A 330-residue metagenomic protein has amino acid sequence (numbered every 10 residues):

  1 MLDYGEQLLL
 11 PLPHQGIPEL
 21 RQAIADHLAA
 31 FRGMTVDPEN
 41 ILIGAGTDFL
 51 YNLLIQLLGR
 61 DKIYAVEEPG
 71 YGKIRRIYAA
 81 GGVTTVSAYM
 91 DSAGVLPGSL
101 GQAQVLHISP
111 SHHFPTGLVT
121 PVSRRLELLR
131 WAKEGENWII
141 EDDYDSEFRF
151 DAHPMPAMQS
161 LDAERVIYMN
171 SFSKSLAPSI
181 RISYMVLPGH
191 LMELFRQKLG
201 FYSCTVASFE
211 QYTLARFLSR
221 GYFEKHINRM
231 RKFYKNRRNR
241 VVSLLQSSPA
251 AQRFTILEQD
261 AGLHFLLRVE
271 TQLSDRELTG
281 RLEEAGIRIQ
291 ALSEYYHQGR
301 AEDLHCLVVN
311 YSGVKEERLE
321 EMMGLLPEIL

Functional and structural regions predicted by a protein language model:
D3-E136, I140, S146-F148, H153-L161 (+2 more regions): Conserved core of the PLP fold type I
S160-L194: Active-site PLP attachment segment
L187, L266-Q272, I289-I329: Conserved PLP-binding active-site segment of the aspartate aminotransferase-like
G189-L194, F223-E224, Q272: Short helix-loop capping/hinge motifs at secondary-structure junctions, enriched in acidic/polar residues
M192-E210: Active-site C-terminal subdomain of aminotransferase-like
R196-L199, R220-V242: Structural signature of PLP-dependent enzymes
K232-V242, F254-R268, L278-G280: Conserved glycine-rich beta-strand-loop-beta hairpin in the small C-terminal domain of fold type I
Q246-L257, V269-T271, Y295-H297: Cytosolic nucleotide-binding catalytic cores of signal-transduction proteins
